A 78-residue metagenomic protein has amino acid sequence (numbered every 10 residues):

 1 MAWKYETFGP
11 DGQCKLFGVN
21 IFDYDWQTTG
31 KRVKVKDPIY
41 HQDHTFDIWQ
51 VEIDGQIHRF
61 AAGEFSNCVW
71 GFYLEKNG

Functional and structural regions predicted by a protein language model:
M1-V19: N-terminal trafficking/processing presequences and adjacent post-cleavage segments of proteins routed to secretion
L16-G78: Acidic, low-complexity, intrinsically disordered interaction modules
